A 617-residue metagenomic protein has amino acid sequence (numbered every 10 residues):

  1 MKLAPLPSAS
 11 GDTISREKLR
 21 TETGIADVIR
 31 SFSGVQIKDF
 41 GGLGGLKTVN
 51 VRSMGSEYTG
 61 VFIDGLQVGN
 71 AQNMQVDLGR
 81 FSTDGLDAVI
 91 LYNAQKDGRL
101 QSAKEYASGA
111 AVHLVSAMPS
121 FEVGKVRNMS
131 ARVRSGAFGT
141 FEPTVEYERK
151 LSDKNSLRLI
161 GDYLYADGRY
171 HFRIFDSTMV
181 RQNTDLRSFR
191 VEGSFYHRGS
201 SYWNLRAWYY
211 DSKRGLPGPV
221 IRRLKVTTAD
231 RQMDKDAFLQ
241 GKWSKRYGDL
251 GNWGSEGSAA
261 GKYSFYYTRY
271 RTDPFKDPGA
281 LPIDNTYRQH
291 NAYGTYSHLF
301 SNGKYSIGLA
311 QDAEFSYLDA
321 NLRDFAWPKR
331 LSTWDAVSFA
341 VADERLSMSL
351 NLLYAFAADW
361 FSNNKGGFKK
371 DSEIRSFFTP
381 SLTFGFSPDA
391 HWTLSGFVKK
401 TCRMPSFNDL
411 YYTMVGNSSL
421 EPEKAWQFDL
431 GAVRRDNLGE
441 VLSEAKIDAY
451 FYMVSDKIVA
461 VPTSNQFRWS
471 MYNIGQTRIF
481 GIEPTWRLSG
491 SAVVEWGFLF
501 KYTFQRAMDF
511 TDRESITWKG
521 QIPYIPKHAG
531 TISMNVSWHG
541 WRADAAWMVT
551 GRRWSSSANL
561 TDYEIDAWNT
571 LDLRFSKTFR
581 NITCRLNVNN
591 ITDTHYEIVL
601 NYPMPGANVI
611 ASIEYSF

Functional and structural regions predicted by a protein language model:
M1-R20: N-terminal periplasmic "start-of-domain" segments of outer-membrane beta-barrel proteins
A26-N70: Extracytoplasmic beta-strand/coil segments of soluble accessory domains associated with Gram-negative outer-membrane
T83-S130: A beta-strand signature from Gram-negative outer-membrane beta-barrel systems, especially the internal plug domain
A166-R190, Y196-W253, G257, G261-H290 (+2 more regions): Flexible loop and strand-edge segments within Gram-negative outer membrane beta-barrel domains
E256-Y270, T393-F397, P422-F480, T485-R487: Membrane-embedded beta-barrel scaffold of Gram-negative outer-membrane proteins
N302-M453, V494-W496, K527, S533-G540 (+1 more regions): Structural signature of Gram-negative outer-membrane beta-barrels, strongest in the C-terminal barrel of TonB-dependent
K304, M348, D448-M453, Y472-S557 (+2 more regions): Gram-negative outer-membrane beta-barrel transporters
V549-A558, D562-E564, D572-F617: C-terminal beta-signal and adjacent terminal beta-strands/loops of Gram-negative outer-membrane beta-barrel proteins
